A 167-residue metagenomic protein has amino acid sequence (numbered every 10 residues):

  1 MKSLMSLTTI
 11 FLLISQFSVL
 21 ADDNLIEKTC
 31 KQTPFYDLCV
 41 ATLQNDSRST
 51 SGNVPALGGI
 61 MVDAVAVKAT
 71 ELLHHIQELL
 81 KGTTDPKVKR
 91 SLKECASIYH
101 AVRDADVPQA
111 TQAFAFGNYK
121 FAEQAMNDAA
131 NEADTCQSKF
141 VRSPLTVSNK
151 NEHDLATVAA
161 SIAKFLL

Functional and structural regions predicted by a protein language model:
M1-N24: Terminal membrane/secretory targeting segments in land-plant proteins
A21-L167: Folded extracytoplasmic luminal domains of secretory or organellar precursors
